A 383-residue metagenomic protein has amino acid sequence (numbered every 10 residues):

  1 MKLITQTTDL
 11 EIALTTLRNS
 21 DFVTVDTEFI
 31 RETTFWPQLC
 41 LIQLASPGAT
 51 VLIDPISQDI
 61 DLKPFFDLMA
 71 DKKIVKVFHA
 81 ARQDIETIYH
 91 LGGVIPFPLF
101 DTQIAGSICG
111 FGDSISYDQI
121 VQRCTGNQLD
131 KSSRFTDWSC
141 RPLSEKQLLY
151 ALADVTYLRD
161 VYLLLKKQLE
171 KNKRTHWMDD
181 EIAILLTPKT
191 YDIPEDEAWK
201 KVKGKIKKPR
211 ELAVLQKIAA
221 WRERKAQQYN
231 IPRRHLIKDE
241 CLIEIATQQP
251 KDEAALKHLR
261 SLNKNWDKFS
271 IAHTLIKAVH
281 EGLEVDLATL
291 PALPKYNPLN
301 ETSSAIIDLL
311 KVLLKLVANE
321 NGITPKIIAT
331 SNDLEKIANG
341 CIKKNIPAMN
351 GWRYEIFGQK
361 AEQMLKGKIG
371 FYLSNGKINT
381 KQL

Functional and structural regions predicted by a protein language model:
M1-V23, T27: N-terminal accessory regions of nucleic-acid-interacting proteins
L10, E32-T34: Short N-terminal binding/cap micro-motifs at the start of the first secondary-structure element
T24, T33, L41-L44: Non-catalytic, usually N-terminal nucleic-acid engagement modules in DNA/RNA processing proteins
I30, I104-I108, E240-E244: Conserved short loop/turn motifs at secondary-structure junctions
T34-Q38, L52-P55: Short, glycine/acidic-enriched capping/hinge loops at junctions between secondary-structure elements
Q43, G48-P64, L68-R159, L185 (+1 more regions): Active-site-proximal helix-loop-helix substrate-binding element of RNase H-like nuclease domains
E145, L165-L383: Accessory DNA-binding and partner-docking regions appended to nucleic-acid-acting proteins, especially the terminal
